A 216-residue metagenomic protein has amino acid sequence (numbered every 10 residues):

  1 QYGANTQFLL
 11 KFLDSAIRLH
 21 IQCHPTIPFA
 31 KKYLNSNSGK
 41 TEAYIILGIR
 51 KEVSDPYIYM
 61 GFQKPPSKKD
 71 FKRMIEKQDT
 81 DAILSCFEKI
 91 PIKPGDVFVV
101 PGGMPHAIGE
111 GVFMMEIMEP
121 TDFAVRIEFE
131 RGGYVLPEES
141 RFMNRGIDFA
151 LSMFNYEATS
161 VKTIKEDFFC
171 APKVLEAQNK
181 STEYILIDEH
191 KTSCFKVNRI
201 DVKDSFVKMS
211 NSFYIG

Functional and structural regions predicted by a protein language model:
Q1-P94, M104-G216: Active-site region of the double-stranded beta-helix
